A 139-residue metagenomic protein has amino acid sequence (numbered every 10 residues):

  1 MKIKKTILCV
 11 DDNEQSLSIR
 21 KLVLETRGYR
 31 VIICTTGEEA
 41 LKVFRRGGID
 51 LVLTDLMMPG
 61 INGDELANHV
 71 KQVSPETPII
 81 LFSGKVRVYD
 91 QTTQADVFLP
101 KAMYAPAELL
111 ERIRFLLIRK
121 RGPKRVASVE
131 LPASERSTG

Functional and structural regions predicted by a protein language model:
M1-T6, A107-G139: Non-catalytic signal-transmission and effector/linker regions of two-component phosphorelay proteins
K4-Q15, R20-L24, V52: Conserved acidic segment of CheY-like receiver
G28-T35, V43: Short hydrophobic/Thr-rich beta-strand motif most characteristic of the beta2 strand and flanking loop of CheY-like
T35-E39, N62-L66: Acidic catalytic/metal-coordinating carboxylates
R45-G47, H69-E76, Q91-T93: Conserved phosphotransfer cores of two-component systems
D55: Active-site residues of response regulator receiver
M58: Receiver (REC) domain active-site loop signature in two-component systems and cognate sites in sensor histidine kinases
